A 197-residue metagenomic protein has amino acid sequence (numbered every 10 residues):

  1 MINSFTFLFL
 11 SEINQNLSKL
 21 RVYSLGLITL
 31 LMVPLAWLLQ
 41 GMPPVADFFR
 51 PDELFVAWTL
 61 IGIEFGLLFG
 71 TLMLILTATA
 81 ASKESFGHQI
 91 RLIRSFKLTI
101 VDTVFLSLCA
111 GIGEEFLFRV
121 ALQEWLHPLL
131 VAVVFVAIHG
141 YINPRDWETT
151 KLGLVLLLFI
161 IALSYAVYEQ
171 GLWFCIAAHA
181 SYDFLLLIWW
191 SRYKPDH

Functional and structural regions predicted by a protein language model:
M1-Q15: Short, Lys/Arg-rich, polar N-terminal cytosolic tail immediately upstream of the first transmembrane signal-anchor
L8, L25-I28, L39, W190: Acidic, His/Gly-rich catalytic cores of divalent-metal-dependent hydrolytic chemistry
Q15-N16, L27, L38-A110, D196-H197: Juxtamembrane helix-loop-helix connectors linking adjacent transmembrane helices in multi-pass membrane enzymes
N16-S18, F116: Short alpha-helical segments used as structural interaction elements across diverse proteins
S18-A36: Alpha-helical transmembrane segments of integral membrane proteins, especially early/N-terminal helices
R21, G26, T59, I63 (+3 more regions): Hydrophobic alpha-helical segments
S95-H197: Transmembrane helix-loop-helix hairpins at the membrane interface of multi-pass integral membrane proteins
